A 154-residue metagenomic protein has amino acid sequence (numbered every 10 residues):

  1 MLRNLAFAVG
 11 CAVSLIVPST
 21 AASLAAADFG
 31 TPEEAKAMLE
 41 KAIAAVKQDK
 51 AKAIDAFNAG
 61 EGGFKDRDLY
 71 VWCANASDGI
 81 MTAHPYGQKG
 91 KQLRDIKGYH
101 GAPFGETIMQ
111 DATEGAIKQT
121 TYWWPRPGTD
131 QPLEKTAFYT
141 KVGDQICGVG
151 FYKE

Functional and structural regions predicted by a protein language model:
L2-E154: N-terminal membrane-sensor/transducer module of prokaryotic signaling receptors
